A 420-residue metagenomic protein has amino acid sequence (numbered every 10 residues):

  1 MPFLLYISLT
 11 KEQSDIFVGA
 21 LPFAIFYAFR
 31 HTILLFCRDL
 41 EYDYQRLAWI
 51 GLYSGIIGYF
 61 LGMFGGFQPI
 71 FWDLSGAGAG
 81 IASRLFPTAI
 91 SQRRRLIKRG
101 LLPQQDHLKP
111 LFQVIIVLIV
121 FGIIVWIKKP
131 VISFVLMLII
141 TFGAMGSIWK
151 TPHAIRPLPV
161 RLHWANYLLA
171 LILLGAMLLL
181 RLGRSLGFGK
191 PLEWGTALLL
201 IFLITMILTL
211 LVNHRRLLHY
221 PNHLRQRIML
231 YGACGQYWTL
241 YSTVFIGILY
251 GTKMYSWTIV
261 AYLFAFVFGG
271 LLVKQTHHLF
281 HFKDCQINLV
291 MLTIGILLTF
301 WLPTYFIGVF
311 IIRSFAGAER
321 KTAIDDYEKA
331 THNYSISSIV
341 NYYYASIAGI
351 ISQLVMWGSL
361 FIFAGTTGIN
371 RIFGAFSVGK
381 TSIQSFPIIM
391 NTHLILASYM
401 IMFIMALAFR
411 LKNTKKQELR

Functional and structural regions predicted by a protein language model:
M1-R30, A176-S185, H219-V260: Helix-loop boundary and gating motifs at the non-cytosolic
S8-P22, D43, M63-A77, I123-V135 (+4 more regions): Membrane-helix interface and helix-disruption motif detector
P22-F26, R30-L34, S75-V125, A144-G175 (+3 more regions): Substrate-agnostic recognition of the 12-TM MFS/MFS-like secondary transporter fold
Y27-H31, L200-L211, W257-F280: Transmembrane alpha-helices of Major Facilitator/SLC transporters
R46-F60, K283-L297: Structural signature of the two symmetry-related core transmembrane helices
Q104-P110, I124-W238, I401-R420: Intracellular loop-helix junctions on the cytosolic face of multi-pass helical membrane proteins
I124-I139, S185-A197, G358-I401: A membrane-interface helix-boundary motif in multi-pass transporters
C285-R320: C-terminal transmembrane helical hairpin of 12-TM major facilitator-type secondary transporters
